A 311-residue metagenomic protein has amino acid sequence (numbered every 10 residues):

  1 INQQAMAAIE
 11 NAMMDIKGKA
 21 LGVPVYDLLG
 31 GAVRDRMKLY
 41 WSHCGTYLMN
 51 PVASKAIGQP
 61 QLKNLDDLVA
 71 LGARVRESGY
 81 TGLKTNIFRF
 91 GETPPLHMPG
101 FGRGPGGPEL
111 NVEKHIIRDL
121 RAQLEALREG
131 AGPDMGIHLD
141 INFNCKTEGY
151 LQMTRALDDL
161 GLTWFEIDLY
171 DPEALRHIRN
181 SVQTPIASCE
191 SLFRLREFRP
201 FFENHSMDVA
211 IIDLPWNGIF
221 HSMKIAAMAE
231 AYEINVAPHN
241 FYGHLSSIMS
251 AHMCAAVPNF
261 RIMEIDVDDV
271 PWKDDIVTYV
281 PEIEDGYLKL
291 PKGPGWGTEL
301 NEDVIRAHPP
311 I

Functional and structural regions predicted by a protein language model:
I1-G136, N144-L151, A156-D159, D275-I311: N-terminal capping/lid subdomain adjacent to the active-site entrance of alpha/beta enzymes
I9, G22, L83, D140 (+5 more regions): Conserved, mostly hydrophobic/aromatic
E10, D15, K84, D140 (+3 more regions): Acidic active-site catalytic centers that drive phospho-/nucleotidyl reactions and related ester hydrolyses
R36, P94, H138, C189 (+1 more regions): Secondary-structure transition/capping residues
I57, L139, I211: Generic anion/oxyanion-binding catalytic loop in active/binding sites
T85, I137-I141, S188, P238: Conserved hydrophobic beta-strand within the GNAT/NAT acetyltransferase core sheet that lines the active-site cleft
R89-P95, N111-R118, I137-E148, W164-P172 (+4 more regions): Short, small-residue-enriched loops and turns at beta-alpha junctions that line or gate enzyme active sites
R155-W164, Y170-Y287, P291-P294: Shared catalytic-loop signature of beta/alpha-barrel
